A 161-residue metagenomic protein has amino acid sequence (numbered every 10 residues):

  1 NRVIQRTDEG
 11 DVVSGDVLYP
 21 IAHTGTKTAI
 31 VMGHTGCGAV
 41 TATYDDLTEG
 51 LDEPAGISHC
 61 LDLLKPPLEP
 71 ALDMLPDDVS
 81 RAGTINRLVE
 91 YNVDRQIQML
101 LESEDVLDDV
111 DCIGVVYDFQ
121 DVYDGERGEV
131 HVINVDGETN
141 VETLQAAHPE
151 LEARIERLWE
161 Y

Functional and structural regions predicted by a protein language model:
R2-G10, T24, A42-W159: Divalent-metal-activated hydrolytic enzyme cores
D8-P20: Short acidic (Asp/Glu) patches
T26-T35: Ordered, amphipathic secondary-structure segments that act as subunit-interaction surfaces in large macromolecular
